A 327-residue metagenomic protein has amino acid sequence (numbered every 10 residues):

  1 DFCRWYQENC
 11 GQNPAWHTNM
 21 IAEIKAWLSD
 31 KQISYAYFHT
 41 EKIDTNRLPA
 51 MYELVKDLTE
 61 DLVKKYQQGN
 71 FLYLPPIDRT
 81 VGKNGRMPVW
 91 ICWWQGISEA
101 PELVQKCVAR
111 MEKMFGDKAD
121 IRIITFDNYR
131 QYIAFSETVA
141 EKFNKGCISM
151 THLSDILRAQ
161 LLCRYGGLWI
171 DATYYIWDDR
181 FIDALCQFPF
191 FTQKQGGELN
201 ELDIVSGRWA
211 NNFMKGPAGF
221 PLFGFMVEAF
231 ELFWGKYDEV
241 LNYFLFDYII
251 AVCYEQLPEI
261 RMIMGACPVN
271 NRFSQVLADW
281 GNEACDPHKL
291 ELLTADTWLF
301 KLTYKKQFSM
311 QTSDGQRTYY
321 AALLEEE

Functional and structural regions predicted by a protein language model:
D1-S154, A172-E327: Glycosyltransferase-associated regions of secretory-pathway enzymes, highlighting luminal stem/catalytic domains
D155-Y165: Small-residue hinge/turn detector
Y165, I170-A172: Active-site acidic Asp-centered loop
